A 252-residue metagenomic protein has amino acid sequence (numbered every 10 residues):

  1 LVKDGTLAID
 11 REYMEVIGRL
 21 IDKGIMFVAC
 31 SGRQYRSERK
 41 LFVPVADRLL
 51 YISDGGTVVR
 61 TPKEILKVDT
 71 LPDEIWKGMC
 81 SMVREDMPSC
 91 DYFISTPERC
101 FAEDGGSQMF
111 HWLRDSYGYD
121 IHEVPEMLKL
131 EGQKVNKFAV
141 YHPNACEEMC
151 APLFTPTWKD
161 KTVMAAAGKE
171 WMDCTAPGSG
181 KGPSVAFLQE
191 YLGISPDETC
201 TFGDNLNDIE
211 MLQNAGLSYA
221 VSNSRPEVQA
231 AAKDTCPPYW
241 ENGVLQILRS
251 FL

Functional and structural regions predicted by a protein language model:
L1-T6: Asp-based phosphoryl-transfer active-site loop
A8-F110: Active-site phosphate-binding/coordination module
D10, D173-L252: Mg2+-dependent phosphoryl-transfer enzymes with acidic/Ser/Thr/Gly-rich catalytic loops
D22-V28, D47-L49, N136-K137, D197-E198 (+1 more regions): Short active-site oxyanion
E38-F42, C150, F154, L212 (+2 more regions): Hydrophobic packing residues within well-ordered alpha-helices of enzyme cores
V45-D47, G55, T157-D160, N214-A215 (+1 more regions): Short, structured coil segments at secondary-structure junctions
R48-D54, D69, R114, S218-N223 (+1 more regions): Short hydrophobic/aromatic-enriched beta-strand-loop microsegments
M82, P88-F202, D208-E210: Conserved acidic, metal-coordinating active-site core of Asp-based, Mg2+-dependent phosphoryl-transfer enzymes
